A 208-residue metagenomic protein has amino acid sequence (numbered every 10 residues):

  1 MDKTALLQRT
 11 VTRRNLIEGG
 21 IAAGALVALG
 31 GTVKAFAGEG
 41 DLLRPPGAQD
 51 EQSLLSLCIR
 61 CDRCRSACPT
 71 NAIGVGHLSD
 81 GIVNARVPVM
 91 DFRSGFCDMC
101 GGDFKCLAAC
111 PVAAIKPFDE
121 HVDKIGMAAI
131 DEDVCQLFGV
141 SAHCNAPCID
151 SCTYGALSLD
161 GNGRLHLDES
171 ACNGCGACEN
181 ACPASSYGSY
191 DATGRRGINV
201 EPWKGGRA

Functional and structural regions predicted by a protein language model:
M1-A208: Non-ligating segments of multi-cofactor redox enzymes
